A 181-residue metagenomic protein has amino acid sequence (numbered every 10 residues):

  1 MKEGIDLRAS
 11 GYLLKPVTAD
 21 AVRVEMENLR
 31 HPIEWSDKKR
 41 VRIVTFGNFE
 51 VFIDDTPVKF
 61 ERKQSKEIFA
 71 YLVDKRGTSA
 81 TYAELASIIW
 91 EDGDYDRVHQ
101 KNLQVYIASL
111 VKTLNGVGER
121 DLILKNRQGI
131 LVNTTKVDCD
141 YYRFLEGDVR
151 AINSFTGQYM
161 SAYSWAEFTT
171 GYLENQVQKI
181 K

Functional and structural regions predicted by a protein language model:
M1-G11: Alpha4 helix (beta4-alpha4-beta5 surface) of REC/receiver domains from two-component response regulators
K15-K181: Intrinsically disordered, low-complexity protein-interaction/activation regions
